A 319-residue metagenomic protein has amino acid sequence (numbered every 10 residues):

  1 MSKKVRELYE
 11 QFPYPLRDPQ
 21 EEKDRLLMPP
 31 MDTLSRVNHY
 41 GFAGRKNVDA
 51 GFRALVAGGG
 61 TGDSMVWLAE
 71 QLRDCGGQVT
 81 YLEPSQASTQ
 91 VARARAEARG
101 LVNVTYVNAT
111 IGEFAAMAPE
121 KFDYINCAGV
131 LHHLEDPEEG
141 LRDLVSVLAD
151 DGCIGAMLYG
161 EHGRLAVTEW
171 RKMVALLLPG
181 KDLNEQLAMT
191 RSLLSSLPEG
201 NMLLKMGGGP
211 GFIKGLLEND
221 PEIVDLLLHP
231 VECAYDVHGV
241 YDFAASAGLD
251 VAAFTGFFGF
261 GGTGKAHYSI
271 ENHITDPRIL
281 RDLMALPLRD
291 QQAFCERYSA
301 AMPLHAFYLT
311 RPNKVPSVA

Functional and structural regions predicted by a protein language model:
Q11-L16, E21-G51, W67: Conserved alpha-helix/loop element of class I SAM-dependent methyltransferases that forms part of the SAM/SAH-binding
T61-C75: Conserved SAM-binding loop of SAM-dependent methyltransferases across substrates and taxa, primarily the Class I
G100-E113: Conserved SAM-binding strand-loop segment of SAM-dependent methyltransferases
A115-I125: A short acidic, Gly/Pro-enriched loop at the edge of an enzyme's catalytic core that lines a small-molecule cofactor
D123-D136: A short SAM/SAH-binding and catalytic strip from SAM-dependent methyltransferases
E138-D150: A short glycine-rich, Lys/Arg-flanked "PGG" loop and its adjoining helix->strand segment in the class I
C153-K205: Conserved class I S-adenosyl-L-methionine
M202-A319: Rossmann-like AdoMet/SAM-dependent catalytic core
